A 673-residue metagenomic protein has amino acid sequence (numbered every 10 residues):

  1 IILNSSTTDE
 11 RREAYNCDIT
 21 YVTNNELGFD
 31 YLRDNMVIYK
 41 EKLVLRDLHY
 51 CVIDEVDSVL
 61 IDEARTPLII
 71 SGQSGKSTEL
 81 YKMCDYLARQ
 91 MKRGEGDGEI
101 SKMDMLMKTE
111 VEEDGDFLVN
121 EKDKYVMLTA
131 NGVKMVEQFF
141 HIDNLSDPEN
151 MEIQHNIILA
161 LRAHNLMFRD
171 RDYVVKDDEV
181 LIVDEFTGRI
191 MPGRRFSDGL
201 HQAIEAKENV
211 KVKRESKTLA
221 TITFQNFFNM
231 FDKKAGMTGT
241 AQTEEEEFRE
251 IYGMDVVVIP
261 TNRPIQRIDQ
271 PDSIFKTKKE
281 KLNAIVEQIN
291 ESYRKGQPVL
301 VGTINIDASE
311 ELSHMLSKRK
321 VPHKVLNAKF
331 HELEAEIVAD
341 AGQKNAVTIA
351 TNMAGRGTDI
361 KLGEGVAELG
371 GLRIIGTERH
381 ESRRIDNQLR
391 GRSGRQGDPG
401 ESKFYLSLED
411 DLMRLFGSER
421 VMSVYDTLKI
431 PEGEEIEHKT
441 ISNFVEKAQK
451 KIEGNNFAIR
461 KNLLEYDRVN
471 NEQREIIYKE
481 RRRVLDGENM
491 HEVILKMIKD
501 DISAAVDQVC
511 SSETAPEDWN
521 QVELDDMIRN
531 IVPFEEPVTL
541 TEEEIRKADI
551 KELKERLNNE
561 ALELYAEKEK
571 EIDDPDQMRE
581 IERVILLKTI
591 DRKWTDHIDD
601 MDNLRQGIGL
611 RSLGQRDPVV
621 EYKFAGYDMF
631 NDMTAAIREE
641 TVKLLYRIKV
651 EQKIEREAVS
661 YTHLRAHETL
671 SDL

Functional and structural regions predicted by a protein language model:
I1-S407, L412, G417-V424: Conserved P-loop NTPase motor core
Y173-L181, T187-R195, Q396-G397, F404 (+2 more regions): Extended, charged helical/alpha-beta scaffold domains that provide interaction surfaces
L316, L670-L673: Generic leucine side-chain signal with a strong bias for well-ordered alpha-helical environments
